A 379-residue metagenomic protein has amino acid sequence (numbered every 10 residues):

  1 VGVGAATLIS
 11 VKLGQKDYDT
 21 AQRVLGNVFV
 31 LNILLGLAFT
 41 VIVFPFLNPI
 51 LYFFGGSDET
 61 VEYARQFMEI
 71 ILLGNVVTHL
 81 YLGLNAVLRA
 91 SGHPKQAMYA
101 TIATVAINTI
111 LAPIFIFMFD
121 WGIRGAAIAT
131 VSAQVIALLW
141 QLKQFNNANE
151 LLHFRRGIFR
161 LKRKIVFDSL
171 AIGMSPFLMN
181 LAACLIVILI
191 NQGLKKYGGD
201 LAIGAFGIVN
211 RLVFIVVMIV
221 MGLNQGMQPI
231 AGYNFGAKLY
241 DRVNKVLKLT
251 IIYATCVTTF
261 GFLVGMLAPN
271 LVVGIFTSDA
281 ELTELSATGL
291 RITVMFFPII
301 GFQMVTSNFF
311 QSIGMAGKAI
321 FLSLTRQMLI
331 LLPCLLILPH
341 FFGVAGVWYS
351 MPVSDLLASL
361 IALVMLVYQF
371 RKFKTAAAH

Functional and structural regions predicted by a protein language model:
V1-V41, T78-A97, A205-L263, L267-P269 (+1 more regions): Small-residue-rich hydrophobic transmembrane alpha-helices
N32, I71, A97, T101 (+7 more regions): Residue-level signature of transmembrane alpha-helical cores of multipass secondary-active transporters and flippases
A38-E69, F260-T283, A287: Short membrane-interface helical motifs at transmembrane helix boundaries in multi-pass membrane transporters
N48, Y52, L73-Y81, N85-R89 (+1 more regions): Helix-loop-helix hairpin linking two adjacent transmembrane segments in secondary transporters
L51-D58, I114-D120, C184-R211, I215 (+3 more regions): Helix-terminus/linker motif at the lipid-water interface of multi-pass membrane proteins
D58-Y81, I208, F214, A280-T306: Alpha-helical transmembrane segments of multi-pass membrane proteins
V105-L138, P269, I275, Q327-L360: Membrane-interface helix-loop junctions in multi-pass transport and translocation proteins
T130, L139-A183, K372-H379: Interhelical loop/hinge segments that connect adjacent transmembrane helices in multipass membrane
